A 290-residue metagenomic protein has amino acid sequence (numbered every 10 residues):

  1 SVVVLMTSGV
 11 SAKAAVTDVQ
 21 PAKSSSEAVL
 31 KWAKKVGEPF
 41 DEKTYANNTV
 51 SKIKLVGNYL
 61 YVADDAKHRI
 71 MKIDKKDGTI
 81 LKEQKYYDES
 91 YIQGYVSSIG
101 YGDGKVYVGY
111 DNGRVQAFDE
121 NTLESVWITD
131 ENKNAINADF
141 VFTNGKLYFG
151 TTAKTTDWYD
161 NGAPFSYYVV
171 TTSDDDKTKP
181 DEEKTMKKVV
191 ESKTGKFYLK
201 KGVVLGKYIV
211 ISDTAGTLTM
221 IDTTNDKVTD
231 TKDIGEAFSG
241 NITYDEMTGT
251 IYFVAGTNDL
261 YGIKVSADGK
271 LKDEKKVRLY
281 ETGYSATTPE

Functional and structural regions predicted by a protein language model:
L5-S24: Sec-dependent signal peptide cleavage junction
L30-T44, T79-S90, E124-D130, D181-K193 (+2 more regions): A short beta-strand motif characteristic of beta-propeller blades
K34-R69, G94-S97: Beta-strand-rich domains and repeat architectures in extracellular enzymes and scaffolds, especially beta-propellers
A46-K54, I92-Y101, N134-N144, T194-L205 (+2 more regions): Repeated scaffold domains used in trafficking and secretory/extracellular systems, primarily beta-propellers
Y59-V62, K105-V108, Q116, K146-F149 (+2 more regions): Conserved beta-propeller blade signature
A66-R69, G113-R114, A153-D160, G216-T217 (+1 more regions): Short glycine/acidic-enriched loop and turn motifs that connect beta-strands
D74-G78, D119-L123, T171-D176, D222-K227 (+1 more regions): Short loop/turn segments that connect beta-strands within beta-propeller blades
I80-D103, Y110-D111: Blade-loop segments of beta-propeller domains
